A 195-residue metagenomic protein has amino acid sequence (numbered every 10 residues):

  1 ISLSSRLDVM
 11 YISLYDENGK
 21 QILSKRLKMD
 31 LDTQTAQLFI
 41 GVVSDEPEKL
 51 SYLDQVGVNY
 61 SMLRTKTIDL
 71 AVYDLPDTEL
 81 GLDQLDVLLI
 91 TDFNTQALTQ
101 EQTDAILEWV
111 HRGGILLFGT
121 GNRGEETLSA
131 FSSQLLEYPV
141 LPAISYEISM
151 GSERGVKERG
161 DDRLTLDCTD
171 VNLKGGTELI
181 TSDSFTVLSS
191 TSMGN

Functional and structural regions predicted by a protein language model:
I1-L3: Exposed aromatic-hydrophobic patches
S5-V87, T91, N122: Aromatic-Pro/Gly-enriched surface loop or interdomain linker that acts as a lid/target-recognition segment
Y11, F39, V87, G114-L116 (+2 more regions): Beta-sheet entry/capping signal
D16, T181-D183: Acidic surface patches and DE-rich sequence motifs
L50-Y52, L98, L188-S190: Short helix/loop capping segments that flank catalytic or ligand/cofactor-binding pockets
V56-M62, D167-K174, S190: Short, conserved catalytic or adaptor-binding loops enriched in Gly and charged residues
D77, D183-S192: Short, surface-exposed beta-strand/loop micro-motifs that present aromatic residues
D77-L80, I90, T95-T181: A glycine-rich, often tryptophan-bearing local segment used as a flexible ligand/cofactor-contacting loop or short
